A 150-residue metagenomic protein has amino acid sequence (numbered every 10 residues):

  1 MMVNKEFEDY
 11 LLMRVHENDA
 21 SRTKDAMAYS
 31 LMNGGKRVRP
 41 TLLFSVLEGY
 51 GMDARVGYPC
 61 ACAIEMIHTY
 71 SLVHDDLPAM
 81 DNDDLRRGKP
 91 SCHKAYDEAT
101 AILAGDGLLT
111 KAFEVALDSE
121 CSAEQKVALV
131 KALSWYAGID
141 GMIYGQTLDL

Functional and structural regions predicted by a protein language model:
M1-V15: N-terminal amphipathic/basic leader segments beginning at the initiator methionine
L12, H16-L150: Mg2+-dependent prenyl diphosphate-binding active-site environment of isoprenoid biosynthetic enzymes
